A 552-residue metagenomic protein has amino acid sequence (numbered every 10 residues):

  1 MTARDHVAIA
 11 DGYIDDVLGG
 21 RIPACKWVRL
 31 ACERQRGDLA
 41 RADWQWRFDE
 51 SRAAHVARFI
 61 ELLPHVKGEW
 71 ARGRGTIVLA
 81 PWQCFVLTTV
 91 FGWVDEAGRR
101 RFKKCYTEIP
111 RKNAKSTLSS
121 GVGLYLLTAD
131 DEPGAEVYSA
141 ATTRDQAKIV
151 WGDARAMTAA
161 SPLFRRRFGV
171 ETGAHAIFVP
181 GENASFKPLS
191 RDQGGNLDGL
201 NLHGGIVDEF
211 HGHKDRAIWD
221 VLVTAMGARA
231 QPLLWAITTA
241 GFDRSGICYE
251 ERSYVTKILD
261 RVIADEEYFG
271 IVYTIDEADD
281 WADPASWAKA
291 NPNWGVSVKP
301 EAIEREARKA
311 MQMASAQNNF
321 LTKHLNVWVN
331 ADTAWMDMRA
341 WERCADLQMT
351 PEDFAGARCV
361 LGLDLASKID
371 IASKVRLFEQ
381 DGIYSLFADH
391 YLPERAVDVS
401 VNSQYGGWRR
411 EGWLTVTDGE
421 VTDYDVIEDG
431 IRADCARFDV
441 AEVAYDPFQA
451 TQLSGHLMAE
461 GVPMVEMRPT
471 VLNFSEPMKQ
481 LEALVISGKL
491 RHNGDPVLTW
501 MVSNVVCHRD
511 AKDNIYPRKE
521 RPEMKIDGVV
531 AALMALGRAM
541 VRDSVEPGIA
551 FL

Functional and structural regions predicted by a protein language model:
M1-L363, E460, N504, K512: Phosphate/NTP-binding elements of NTP-utilizing enzymes
L118-T128, I369-G382, I526-V530, M534-A535: Acidic, metal-ligating active-site segments
G152, L200, G204, R216 (+11 more regions): Feature representing long, continuous alpha-helical segments
M157, P180-E182, G204, L377-E442: Nucleic-acid-processing active sites and adjacent nucleic-acid-binding tracks, predominantly divalent metal-dependent
F186-R191, K257-S286, V401-G412, H456-V545: Metal-dependent DNA phosphodiester-chemistry modules and their immediately adjacent helices/loops in DNA-processing
I237, F354-E379, Y384: Gly/Thr-rich phosphate-binding beta-strand-loop-beta motif of the actin/hexokinase/Hsp70
R437-Q449, L453-S454: Short glycine-rich phosphate-binding loop at a beta-alpha junction
V545-L552: Acidic, low-complexity intrinsically disordered tails
